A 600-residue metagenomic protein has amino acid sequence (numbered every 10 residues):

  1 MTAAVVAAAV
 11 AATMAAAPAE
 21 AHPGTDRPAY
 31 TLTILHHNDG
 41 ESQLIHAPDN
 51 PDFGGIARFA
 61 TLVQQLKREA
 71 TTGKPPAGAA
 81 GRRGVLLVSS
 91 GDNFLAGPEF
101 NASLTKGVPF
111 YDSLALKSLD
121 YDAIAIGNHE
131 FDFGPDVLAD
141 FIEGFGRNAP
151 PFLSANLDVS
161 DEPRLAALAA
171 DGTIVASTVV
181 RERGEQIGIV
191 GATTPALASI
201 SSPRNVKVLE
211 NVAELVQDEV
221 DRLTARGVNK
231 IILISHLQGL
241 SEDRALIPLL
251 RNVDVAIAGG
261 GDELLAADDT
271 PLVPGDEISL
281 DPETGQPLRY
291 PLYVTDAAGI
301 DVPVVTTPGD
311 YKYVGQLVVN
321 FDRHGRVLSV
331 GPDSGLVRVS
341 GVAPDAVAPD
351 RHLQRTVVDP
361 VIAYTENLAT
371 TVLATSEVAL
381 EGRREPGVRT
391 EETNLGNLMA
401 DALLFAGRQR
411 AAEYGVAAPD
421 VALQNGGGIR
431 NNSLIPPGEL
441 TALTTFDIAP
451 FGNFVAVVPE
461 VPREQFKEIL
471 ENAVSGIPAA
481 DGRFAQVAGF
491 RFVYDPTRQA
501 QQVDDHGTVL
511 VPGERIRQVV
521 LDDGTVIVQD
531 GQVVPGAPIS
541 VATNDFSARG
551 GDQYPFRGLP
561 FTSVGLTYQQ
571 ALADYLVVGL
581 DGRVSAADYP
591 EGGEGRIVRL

Functional and structural regions predicted by a protein language model:
M1-A21: Secretory targeting and sorting signals
H22-R338, L398-A402, E413, A422 (+2 more regions): Acidic, metal/ion-coordinating pockets
R27-H37, E41-D52, I56-Q64, G84 (+6 more regions): Catalytic centers of hydrolytic enzymes
